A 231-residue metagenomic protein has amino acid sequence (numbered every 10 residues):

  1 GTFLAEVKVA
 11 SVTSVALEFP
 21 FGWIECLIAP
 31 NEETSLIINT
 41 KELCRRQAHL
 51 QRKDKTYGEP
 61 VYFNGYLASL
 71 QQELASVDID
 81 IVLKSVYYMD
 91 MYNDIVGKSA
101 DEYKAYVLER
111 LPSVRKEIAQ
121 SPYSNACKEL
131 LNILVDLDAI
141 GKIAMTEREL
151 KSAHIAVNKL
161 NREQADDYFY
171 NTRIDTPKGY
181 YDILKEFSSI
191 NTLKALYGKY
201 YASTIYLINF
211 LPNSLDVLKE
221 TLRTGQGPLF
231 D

Functional and structural regions predicted by a protein language model:
T2-A126: A non-transmembrane, solvent-exposed segment enriched in polar/low-complexity residues
K41-L43, T146-V157, L211-L215: Short regulatory "switch" loops immediately downstream of catalytic or recognition motifs within protein catalytic
L83, Y87, L130-L131, V135-A144 (+3 more regions): Solvent-exposed aromatic/hydrophobic patches embedded in short alpha-helical segments
V96, A100-Y103, K128, E186 (+2 more regions): Short capping loops/turns at secondary-structure boundaries
G97-A105, M145-H154: Short coil/turn connectors between adjacent alpha-helices in alpha-solenoid helical repeat scaffolds
R110-E149, Q164-D166: Long, leucine/valine-rich, helix-dominated scaffolding and oligomerization segments
L150-Y170: Short coil/linker segments at helix-helix boundaries
F169-D231: Long, charge-rich alpha-helical interaction segments
